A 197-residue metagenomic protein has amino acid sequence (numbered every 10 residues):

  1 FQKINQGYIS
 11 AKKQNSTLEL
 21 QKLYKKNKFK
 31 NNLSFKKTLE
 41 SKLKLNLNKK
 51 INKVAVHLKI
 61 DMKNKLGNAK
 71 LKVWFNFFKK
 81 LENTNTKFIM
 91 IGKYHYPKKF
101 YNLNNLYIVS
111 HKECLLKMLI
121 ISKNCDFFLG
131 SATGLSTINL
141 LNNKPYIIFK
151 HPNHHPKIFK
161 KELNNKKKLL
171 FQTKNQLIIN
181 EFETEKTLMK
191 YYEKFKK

Functional and structural regions predicted by a protein language model:
F1-N48, F159-K197: Leloir-type glycosyltransferase catalytic cores
F1-S10, K93, K117-I121, L135-T137: Active-site and donor-binding regions of nucleotide-sugar-utilizing enzymes
N46-K50, K79-N83, I120-N124: Flexible, charged surface loops at secondary-structure boundaries
I51-M62, L71-L115: Catalytic donor nucleotide-activated moiety binding site of glycosyltransferases and closely related
N52, K65-G67, L71-K72, Y146-F149 (+1 more regions): Charge-rich alpha-helical segments
M62-K65, P97-F100, T137-I138, H155-F159: Short catalytic/ligand-binding loop motif for oxyanion handling, primarily in non-cytosolic enzymes, centered on
A69-F77, L119-S122, M189: Well-ordered, non-membrane alpha-helical segments in soluble/globular domains
K117-E162: A donor-sugar binding/catalytic signature common to diverse glycosyltransferases and related nucleotide-sugar
